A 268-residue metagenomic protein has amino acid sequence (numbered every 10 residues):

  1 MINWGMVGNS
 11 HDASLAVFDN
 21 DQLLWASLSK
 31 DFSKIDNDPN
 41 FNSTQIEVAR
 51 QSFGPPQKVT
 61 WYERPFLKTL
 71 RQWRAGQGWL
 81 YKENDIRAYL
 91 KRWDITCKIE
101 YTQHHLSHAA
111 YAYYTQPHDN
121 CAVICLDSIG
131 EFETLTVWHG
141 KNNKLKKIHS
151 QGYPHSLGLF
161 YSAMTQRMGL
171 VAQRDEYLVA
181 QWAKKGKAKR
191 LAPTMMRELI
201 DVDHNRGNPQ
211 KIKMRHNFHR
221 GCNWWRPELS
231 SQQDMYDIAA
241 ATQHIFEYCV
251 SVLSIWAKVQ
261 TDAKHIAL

Functional and structural regions predicted by a protein language model:
M1-L268: Short acidic/glycine-rich loops and adjacent helix/strand connectors that line catalytic pockets where negatively
